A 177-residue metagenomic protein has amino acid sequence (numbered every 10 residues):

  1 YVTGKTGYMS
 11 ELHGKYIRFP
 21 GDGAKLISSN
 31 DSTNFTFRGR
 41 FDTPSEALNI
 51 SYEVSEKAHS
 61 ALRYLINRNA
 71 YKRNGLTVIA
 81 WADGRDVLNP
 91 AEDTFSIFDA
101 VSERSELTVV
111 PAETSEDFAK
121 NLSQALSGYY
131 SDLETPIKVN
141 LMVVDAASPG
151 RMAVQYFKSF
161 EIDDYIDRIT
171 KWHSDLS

Functional and structural regions predicted by a protein language model:
Y1, T6-S177: Extended alpha-helical scaffolding segments
